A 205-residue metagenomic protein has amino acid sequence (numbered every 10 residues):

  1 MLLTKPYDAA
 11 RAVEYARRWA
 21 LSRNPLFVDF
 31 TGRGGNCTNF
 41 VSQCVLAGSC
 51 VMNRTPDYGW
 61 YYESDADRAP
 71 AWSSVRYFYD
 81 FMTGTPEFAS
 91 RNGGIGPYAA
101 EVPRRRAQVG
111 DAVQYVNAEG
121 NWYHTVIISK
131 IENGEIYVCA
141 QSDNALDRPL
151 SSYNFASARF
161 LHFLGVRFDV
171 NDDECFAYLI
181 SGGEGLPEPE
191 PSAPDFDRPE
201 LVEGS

Functional and structural regions predicted by a protein language model:
M1-R76: N-terminal capping segments
G34, R106, N121, A156-S157: Active-site-proximal structural scaffolding
G35, F40, Q114, F163-G165: Aromatic-residue hotspot detector
R54-D57, T125, L150: Short, solvent-exposed loop/turn and secondary-structure capping segments
Y61-V138: ...with weaker cross-activation on analogous glycine-rich loops/strands in unrelated enzymes
Y137, Q141-S142, S151-S205: Low-complexity, Gly/Ser/Thr/Pro-rich intrinsically disordered linker/tail segments
A145: Contiguous ligand/interfacial binding patches
